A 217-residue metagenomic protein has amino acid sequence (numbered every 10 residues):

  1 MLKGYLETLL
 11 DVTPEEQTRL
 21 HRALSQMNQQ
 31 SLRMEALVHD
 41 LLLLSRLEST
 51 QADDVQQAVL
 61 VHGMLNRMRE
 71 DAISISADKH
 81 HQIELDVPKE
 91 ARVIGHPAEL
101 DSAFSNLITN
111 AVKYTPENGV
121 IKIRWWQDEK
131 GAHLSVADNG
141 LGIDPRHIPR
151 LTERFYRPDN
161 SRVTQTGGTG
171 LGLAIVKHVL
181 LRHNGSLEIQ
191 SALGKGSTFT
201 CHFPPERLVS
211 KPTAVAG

Functional and structural regions predicted by a protein language model:
L10-Q17: Short acidic helix/loop segment immediately C-terminal to the autophosphorylated histidine in two-component histidine
Q26-M34: Short alpha-helical segment of the dimerization/phosphotransfer core of two-component systems
V55-A58, Q82-R92: Conserved catalytic submotifs in the C-terminal HATPase_c
V61, G142-E153: Short helix N-cap motif at coil->helix boundaries in the Bergerat
A111-V112: Short helix-loop "hinge" at the ATP-lid/N-box region of the Bergerat-fold HATPase_c
N118-K130: Short beta-strand/loop element within the Bergerat-fold HATPase_c
N184-G185: Conserved glycine-rich
